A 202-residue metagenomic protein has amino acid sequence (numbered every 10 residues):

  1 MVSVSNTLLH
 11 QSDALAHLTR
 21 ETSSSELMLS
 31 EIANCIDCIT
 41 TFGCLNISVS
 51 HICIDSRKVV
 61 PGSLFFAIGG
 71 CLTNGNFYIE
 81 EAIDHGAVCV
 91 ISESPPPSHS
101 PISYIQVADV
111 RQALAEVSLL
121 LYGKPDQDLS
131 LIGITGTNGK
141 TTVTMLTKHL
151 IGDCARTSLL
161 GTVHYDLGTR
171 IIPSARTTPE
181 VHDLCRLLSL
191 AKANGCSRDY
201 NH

Functional and structural regions predicted by a protein language model:
M1-E116, L120: N-terminal leader/targeting and accessory segments in enzymes
L114-H202: Phosphate-binding loop of NTP-binding sites
